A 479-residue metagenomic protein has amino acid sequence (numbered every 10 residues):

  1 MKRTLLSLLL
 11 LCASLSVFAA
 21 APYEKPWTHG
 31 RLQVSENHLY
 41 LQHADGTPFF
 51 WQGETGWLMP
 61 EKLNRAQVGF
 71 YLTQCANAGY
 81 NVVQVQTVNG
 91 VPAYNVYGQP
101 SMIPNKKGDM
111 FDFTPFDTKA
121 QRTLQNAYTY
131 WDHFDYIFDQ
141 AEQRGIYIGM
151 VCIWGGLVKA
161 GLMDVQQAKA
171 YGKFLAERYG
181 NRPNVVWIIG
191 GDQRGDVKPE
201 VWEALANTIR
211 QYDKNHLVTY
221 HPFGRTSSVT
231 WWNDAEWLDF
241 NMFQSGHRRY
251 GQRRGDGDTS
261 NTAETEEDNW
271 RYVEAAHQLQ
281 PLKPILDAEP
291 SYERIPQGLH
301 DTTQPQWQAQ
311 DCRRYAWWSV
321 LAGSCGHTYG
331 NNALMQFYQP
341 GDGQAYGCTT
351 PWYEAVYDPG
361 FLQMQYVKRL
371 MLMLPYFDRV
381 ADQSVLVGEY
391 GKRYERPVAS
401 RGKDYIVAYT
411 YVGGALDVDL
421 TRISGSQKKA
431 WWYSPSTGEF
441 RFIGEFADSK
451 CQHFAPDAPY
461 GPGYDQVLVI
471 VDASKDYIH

Functional and structural regions predicted by a protein language model:
M1-T4: Positively charged n-region of N-terminal signal peptides that target proteins for export
S7-S16: Bacterial N-terminal signal peptides
L15-E24: Bacterial Sec-dependent signal peptides at the C-terminal "C-region" and cleavage site
Y23-Q252, G257-D268: Active-site mouth of glycoside hydrolases
T47, P281-I285, Y292-P296, Q308-G444 (+1 more regions): Aromatic- and carboxylate-lined catalytic core of secreted/periplasmic carbohydrate-active enzymes
I188-G190, T219-P222, M242, L286-E289 (+2 more regions): Short beta-strand segments
A235-Y250, R254-Y338: Catalytic-core region of carbohydrate-active enzymes that cleave or remodel glycosidic bonds
